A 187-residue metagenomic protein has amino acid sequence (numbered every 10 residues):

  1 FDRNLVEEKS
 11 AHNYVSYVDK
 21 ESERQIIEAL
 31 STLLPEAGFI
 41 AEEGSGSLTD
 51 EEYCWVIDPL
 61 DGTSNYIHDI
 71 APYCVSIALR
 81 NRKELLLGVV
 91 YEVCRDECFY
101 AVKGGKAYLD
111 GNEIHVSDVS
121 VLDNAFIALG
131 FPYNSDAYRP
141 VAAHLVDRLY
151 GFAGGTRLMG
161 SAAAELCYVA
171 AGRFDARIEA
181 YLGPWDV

Functional and structural regions predicted by a protein language model:
F1-L60: N-terminal subdomain of lithium-sensitive/metallo-dependent phosphomonoesterases centered on the IMPase/IPPase/PAP
N4, A37, G105, A153-G154: A structural micro-motif
D19, L30, T63, E92 (+3 more regions): Residue-level signal for inorganic ion chemistry
K20, R24, E43, P59-G62 (+4 more regions): Generic detector of well-ordered alpha-helical packing
T49-Y108: DPxDG-like acidic metal-binding loop motif
L85, E113-H115: Short, solvent-exposed loop/turn motifs
H115-V187: An extended, acidic
